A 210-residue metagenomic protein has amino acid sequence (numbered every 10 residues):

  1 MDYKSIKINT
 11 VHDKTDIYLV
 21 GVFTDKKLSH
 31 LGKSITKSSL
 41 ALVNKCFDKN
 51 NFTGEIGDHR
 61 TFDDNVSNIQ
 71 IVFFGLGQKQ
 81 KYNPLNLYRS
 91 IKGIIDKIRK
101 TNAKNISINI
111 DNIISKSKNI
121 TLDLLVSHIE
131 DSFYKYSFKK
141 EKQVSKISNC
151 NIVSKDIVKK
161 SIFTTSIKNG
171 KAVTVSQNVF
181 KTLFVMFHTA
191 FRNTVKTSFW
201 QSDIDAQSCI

Functional and structural regions predicted by a protein language model:
M1-I210: Short amphipathic alpha-helical segment within the helicase RecA-like ATPase core that mediates nucleic-acid
